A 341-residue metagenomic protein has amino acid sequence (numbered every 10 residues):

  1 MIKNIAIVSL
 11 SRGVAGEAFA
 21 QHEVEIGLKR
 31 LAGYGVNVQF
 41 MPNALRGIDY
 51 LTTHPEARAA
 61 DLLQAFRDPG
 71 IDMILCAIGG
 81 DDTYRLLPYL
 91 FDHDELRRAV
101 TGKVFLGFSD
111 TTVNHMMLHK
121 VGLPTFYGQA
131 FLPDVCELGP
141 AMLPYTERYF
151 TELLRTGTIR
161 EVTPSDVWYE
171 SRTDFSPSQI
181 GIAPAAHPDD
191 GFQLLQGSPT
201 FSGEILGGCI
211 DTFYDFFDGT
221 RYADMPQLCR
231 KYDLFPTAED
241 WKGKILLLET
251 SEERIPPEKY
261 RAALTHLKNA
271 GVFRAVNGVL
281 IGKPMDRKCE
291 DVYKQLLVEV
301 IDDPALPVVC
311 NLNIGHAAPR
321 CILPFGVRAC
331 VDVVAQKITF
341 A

Functional and structural regions predicted by a protein language model:
M1-G70: ATP/NTP phosphate-donor binding region
I7, I74, D110, F213 (+2 more regions): Buried hydrophobic positions in well-ordered alpha/beta secondary-structure cores of metabolic enzymes
R67-F91: Long, hydrophobic/aromatic-enriched structural stretches that serve as scaffold segments
M73-L75, L106, I245-E249, L280: Structural motif
D92-K120, P124-P133, P307: Short, acidic/small-residue loops that bind anionic groups at enzyme active sites
P124-D211: Conserved anion/nucleotide-ligand pocket segment
I205-T250, I255-P257: Oxyanion-binding "anion nests"
K259, T265-K268, G278-A341: ATP/nucleoside-binding phosphotransfer catalytic cores, i.e., glycine-rich phosphate-binding loops
